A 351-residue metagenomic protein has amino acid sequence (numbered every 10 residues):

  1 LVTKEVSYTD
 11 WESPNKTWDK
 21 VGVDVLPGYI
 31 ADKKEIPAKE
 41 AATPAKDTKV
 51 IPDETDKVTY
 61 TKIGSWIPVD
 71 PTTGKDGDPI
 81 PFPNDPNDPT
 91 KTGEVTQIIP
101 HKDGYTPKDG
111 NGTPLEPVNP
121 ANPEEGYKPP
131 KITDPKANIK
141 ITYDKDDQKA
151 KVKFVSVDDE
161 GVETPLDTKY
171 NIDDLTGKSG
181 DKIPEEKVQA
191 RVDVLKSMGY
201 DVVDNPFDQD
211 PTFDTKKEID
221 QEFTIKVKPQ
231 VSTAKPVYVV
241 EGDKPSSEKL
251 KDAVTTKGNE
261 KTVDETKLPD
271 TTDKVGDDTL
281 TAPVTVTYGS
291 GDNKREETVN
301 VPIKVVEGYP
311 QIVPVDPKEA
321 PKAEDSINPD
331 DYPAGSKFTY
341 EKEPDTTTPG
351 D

Functional and structural regions predicted by a protein language model:
L1, G28, W66-P68, G104 (+5 more regions): Extracellular/surface recognition and adhesion modules
L1-V6, I36, I51, V58-G64 (+4 more regions): Serine/threonine-rich low-complexity intrinsically disordered regions
K4-T17, P68-P100, V157-D159, D167-R191 (+3 more regions): Solvent-exposed, low-complexity, repeat-rich "mucin-like" stalks and linkers
Y8-K34, I51, T59-T61, P86-K102 (+5 more regions): Extended non-catalytic domains of envelope/secretory-pathway proteins
W18-V21, T55, I63, G77 (+9 more regions): Surface-exposed or flexible loop/turn and strand-edge residues in extracellular/cell-surface modules
K34-V58, G110-K140, V203-E222, T256-E296 (+1 more regions): Serine/threonine-rich, repeat-prone extracellular segments and beta-strand-based repeat modules of secreted/surface
K57-I67, I141-K151, I225-S232, N300-P310: Short domain-boundary/entry signatures in modular proteins, especially in secreted/extracellular architectures
P79, E163-P165, K294-T298: Short linear proline/tyrosine/threonine-rich motifs used for host-factor recruitment and membrane trafficking/assembly
